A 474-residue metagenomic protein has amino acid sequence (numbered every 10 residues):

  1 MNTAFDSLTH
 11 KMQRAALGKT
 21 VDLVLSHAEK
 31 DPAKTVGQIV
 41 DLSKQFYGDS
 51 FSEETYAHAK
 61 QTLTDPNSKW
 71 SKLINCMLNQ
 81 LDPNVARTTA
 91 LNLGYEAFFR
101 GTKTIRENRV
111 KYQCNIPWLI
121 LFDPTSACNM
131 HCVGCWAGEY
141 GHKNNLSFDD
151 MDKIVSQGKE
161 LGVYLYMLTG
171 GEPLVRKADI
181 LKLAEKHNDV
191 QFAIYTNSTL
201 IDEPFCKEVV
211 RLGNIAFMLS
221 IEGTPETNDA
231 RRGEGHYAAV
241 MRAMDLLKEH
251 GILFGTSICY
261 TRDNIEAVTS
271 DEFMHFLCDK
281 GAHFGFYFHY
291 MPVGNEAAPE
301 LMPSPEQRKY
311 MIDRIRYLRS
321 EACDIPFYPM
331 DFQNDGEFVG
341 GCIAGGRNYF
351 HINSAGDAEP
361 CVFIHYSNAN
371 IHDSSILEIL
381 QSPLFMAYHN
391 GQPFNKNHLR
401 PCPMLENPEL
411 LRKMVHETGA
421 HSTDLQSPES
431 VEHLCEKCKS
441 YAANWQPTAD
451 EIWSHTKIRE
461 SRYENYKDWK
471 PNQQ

Functional and structural regions predicted by a protein language model:
M1-Q61, D229-G345, N353-A355, E359 (+3 more regions): Radical SAM enzyme [4Fe-4S]-AdoMet core and its adjacent flexible, acidic and glycine-rich loops/tails across
A4-M12, A16, T20, H27 (+4 more regions): Flexible mid-to-C-terminal extensions adjoining Fe-S/redox cofactors in radical SAM and related proteins
G37-P204, D468, Q474: Conserved alpha-helical substructure of the radical SAM core
E96-P117, P329-F332, G336, N370-M386: Short, charged low-complexity linear segments at domain edges
I120, G346-N348: Short loop/turn microsegments at loop-to-beta-strand junctions
C128, C132-C135, C342, G356 (+2 more regions): Short cysteine clusters
G134, G138-G141, N348, S367 (+1 more regions): Secreted/processed peptides and extracellular or luminal domains of membrane proteins
F148-L168, L174-H289: Radical SAM/AdoMet-radical enzyme domain recognition
